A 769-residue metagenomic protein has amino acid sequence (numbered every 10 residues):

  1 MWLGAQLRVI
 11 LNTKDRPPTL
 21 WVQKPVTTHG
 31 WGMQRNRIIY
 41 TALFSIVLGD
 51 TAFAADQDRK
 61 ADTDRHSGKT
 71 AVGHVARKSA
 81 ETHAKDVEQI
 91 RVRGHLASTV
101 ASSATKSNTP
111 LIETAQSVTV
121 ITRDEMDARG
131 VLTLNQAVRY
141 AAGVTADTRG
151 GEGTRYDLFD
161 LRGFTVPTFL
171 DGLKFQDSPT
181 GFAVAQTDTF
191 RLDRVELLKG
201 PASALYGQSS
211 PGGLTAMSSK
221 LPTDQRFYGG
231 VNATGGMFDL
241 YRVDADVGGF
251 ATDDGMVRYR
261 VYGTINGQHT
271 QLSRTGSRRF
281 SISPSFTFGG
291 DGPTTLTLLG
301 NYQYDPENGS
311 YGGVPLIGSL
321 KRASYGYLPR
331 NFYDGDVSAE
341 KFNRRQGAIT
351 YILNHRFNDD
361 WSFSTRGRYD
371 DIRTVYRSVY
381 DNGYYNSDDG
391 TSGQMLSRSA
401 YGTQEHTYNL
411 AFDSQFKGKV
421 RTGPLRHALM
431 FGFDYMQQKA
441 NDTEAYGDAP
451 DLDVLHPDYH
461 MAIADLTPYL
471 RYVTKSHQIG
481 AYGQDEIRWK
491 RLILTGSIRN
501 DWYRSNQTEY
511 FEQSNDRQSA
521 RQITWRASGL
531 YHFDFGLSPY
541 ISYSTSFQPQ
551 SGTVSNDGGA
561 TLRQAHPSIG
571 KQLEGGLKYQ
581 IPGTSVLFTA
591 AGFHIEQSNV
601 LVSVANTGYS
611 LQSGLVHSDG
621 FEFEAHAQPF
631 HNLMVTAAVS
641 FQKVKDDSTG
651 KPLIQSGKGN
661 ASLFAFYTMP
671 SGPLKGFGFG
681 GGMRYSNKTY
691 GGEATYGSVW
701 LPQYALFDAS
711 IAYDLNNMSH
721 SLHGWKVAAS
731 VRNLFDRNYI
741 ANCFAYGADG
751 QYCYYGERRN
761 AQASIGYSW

Functional and structural regions predicted by a protein language model:
H95-V118, R123, N135-K174, D193: Extracytoplasmic beta-strand/coil segments of soluble accessory domains associated with Gram-negative outer-membrane
L158, L173-K199, S218-S219, Y325: Short acidic/polar hinge/loop motifs at secondary-structure boundaries that mediate gating or recognition
D177, F190-D193, A204-P284, G290-T294 (+3 more regions): Outer-membrane beta-barrel translocator/receptor signature
N266-T270, S283-G289, P293-R356, D371-T407 (+4 more regions): Acidic/polar loop-and-plug regions of large Gram-negative outer-membrane beta-barrel proteins
T287-D291, T407, R426-Q438, Y472-Q597: Structural signature of Gram-negative outer-membrane beta-barrels, strongest in the C-terminal barrel of TonB-dependent
N354-N358, S362-R368, I372-S378, P539 (+2 more regions): Membrane-embedded beta-barrel scaffold of Gram-negative outer-membrane proteins
L429, I541, L573, I654-W769: Conserved C-terminal beta-signal and adjacent last beta-strands/turns of outer-membrane beta-barrel proteins
R491, H594-E596, Q612-E693, G766: Gram-negative outer-membrane beta-barrel transporters
